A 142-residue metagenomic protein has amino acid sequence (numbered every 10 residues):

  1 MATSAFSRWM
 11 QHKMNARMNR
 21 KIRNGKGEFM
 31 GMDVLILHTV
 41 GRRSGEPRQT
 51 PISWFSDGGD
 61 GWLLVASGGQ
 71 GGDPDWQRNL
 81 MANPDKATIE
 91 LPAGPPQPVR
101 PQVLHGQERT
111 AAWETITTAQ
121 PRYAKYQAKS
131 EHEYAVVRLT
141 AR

Functional and structural regions predicted by a protein language model:
M1-E28: Extreme N-terminal tail/first-helix region
I22-N24, Q49-T50, A124: A generic local structural motif
G27, G61-W62, P98: A short, structure-level motif marking secondary-structure boundaries and short turns
M30-M32, H132: Short gly/pro-enriched beta-turn/loop segments at secondary-structure junctions
M32-G68: Short beta-strand segments
I36, R138-T140: Short, well-ordered beta-strand micro-motif
G68-Y123, K129-E133, A141-R142: Short, structured beta-strand-loop surface elements
